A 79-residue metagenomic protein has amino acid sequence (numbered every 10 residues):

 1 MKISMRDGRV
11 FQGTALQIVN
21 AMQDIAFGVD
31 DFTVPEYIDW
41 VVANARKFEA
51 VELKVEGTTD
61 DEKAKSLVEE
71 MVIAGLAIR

Functional and structural regions predicted by a protein language model:
M1-F32: N-terminal acidic leader/helix
K2, K47, K54, K63-K65: Context-gated lysine
R6-R9, R46, R79: Arginine residue identity/basic-tract feature
Q17, E36, K63-L67: Exposed alpha-helical structural elements
A21, W40-R46, T58-E62: Protease-labile, long low-complexity intrinsically disordered regions enriched in Pro/Ser/Thr
A26-E52: Acidic, aromatic-enriched beta-alpha/helix-loop junctions
E56-R79: Short, compact, well-ordered microdomains
